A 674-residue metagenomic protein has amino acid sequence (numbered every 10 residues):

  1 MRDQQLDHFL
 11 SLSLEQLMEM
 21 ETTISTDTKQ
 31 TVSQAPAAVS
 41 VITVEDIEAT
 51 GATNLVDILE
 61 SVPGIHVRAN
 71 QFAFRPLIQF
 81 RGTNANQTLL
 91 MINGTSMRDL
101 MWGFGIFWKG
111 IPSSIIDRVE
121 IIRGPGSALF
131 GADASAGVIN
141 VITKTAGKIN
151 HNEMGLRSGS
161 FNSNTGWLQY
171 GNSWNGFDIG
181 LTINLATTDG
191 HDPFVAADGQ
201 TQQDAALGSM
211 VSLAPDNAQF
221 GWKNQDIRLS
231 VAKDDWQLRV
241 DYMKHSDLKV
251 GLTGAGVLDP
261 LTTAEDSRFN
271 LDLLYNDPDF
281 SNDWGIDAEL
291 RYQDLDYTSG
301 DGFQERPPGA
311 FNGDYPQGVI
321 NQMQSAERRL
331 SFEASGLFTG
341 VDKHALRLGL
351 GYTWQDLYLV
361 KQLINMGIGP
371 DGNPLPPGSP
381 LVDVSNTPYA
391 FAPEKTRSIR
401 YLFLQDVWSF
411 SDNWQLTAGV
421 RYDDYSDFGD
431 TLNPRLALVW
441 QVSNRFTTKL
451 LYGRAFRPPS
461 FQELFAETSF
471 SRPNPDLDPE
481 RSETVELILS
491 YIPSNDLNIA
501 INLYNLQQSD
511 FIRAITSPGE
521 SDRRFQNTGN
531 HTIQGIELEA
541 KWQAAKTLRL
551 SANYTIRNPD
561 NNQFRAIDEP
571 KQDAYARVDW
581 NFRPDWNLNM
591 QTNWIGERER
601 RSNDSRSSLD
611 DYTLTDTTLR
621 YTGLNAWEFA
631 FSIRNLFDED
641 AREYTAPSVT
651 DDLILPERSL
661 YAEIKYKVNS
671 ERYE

Functional and structural regions predicted by a protein language model:
E21-S40, V56, E60-D99, D117: Extracytoplasmic beta-strand/coil segments of soluble accessory domains associated with Gram-negative outer-membrane
S96-R123: Short acidic/polar hinge/loop motifs at secondary-structure boundaries that mediate gating or recognition
N140, K148-I149, G155-R157, Q169-A264 (+2 more regions): Periplasmic-side early beta-strands and strand-to-turn transitions of outer-membrane beta-barrels
G171-S173, G221, Q225-I227, A232 (+5 more regions): Conserved C-terminal beta-signal and adjacent last beta-strands/turns of outer-membrane beta-barrel proteins
T188-D192, A218-I227, L238-D283, D294-A326: Flexible loop and strand-edge segments within Gram-negative outer membrane beta-barrel domains
P260-D279, F391-S398, T447, R454-Q508 (+6 more regions): Outer-membrane beta-barrel signature, preferentially recognizing the C-terminal barrel domain of Gram-negative
E327-R329, L337-L357, G367-P370, P374-S379 (+3 more regions): Structural signature of Gram-negative outer-membrane beta-barrels, strongest in the C-terminal barrel of TonB-dependent
S409-Q415, I499-Q507, Q526-R601, K665-K667: Gram-negative outer-membrane beta-barrel transporters
